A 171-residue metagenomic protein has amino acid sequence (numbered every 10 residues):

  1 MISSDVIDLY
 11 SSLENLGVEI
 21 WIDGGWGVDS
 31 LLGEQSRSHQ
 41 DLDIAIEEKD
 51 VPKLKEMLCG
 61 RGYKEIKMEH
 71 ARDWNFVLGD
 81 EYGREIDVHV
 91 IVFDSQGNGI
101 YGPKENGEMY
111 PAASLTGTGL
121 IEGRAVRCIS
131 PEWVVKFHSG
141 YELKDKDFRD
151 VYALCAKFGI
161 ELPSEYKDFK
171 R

Functional and structural regions predicted by a protein language model:
M1-I22, Y152, A156-R171: Helical scaffold of the NTase/Pol beta-like nucleotidyltransferase catalytic core
L9-L42, I46-E48, K53, S130: Active-site nucleotide-donor binding segment shared across nucleotidyl transfer reactions
E14, C59, L120: Anion (oxyanion) recognition and catalysis
E19, K64, A125: Residue-level detector of anion-binding/catalytic polar loops
G27-V28, F93-S95, W133-V135: Short, solvent-exposed loop/turn segments at secondary-structure junctions
L54-G60: Short amphipathic alpha-helices in soluble, non-transmembrane regions that often serve as interface/regulatory elements
Y63-N98: Conserved catalytic core of two-metal-ion nucleotidyltransferases
Y101-R171: Catalytic cores of NTP-dependent nucleotidyl/adenyl transfer enzymes across multiple folds
